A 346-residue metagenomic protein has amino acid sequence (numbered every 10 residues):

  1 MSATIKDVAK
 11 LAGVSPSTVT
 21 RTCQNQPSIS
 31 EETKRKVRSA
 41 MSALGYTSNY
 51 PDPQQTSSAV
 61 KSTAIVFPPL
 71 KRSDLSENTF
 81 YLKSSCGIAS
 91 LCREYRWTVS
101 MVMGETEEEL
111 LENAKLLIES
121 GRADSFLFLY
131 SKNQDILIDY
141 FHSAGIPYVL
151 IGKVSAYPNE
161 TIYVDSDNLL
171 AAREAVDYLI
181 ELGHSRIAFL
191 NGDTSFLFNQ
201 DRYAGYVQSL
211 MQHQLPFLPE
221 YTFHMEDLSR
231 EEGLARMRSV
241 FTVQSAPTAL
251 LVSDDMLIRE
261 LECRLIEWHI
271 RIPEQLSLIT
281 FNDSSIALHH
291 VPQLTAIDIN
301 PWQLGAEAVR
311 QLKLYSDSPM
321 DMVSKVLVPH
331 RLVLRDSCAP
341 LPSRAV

Functional and structural regions predicted by a protein language model:
M1-A59, A345-V346: N-terminal helix-turn-helix DNA-binding module of bacterial transcription factors
Y46-N113: Amphipathic helical "hinge" segments at domain boundaries
L70-L82, M101-E109, V164-E174, L190-R236 (+4 more regions): Hinge/beta->alpha junction and helix N-cap segments in small-molecule ligand-binding domains
L110-R122, G233-S245: Short, well-structured alpha-helical segments in soluble
A123-L129, A188-L190, F223, Q244-D254 (+1 more regions): Periplasmic-binding protein-like
L129-L170, M256, N282-L294: Flexible loop/hinge segments that line or gate small-molecule binding clefts
S185-R186, F217-Y221, I272-L278: Short acidic capping loops at alpha-helix termini that bridge into adjacent secondary structure
L234-V346: Flexible loop/turn connectors
